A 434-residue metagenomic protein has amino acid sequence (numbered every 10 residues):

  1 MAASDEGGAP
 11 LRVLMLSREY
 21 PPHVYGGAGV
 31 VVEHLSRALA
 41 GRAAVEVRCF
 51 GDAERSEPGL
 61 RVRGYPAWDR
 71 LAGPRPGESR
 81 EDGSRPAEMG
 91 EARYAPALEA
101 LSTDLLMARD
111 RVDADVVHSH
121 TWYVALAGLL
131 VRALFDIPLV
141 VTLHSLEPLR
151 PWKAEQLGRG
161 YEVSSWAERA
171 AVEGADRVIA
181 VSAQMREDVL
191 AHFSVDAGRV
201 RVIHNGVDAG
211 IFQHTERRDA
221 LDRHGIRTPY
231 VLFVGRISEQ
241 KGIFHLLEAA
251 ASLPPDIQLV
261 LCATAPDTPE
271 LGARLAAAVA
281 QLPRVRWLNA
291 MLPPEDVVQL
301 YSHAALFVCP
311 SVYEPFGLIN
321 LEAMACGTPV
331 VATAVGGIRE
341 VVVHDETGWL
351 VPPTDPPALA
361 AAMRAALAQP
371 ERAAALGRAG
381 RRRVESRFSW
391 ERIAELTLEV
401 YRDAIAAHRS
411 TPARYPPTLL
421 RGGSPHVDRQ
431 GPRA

Functional and structural regions predicted by a protein language model:
P138-V140, L149-A170: Nucleotide-sugar donor phosphate/pyrophosphate-binding loop at the beta->alpha transition of glycosyltransferases
Q184, G206: Carbohydrate-associated surface elements
V207, Q258-A273, R286, A290: Glycosyltransferase donor-sugar binding loop
T228, G272-M291, E295: Nucleotide-activated donor-binding/catalytic signature segment of Leloir-type glycosyltransferases, i.e., the conserved
Q299-A304: Short alpha-helical donor nucleotide-sugar binding micro-motif in glycosyltransferases
V312: Aromatic "clamp/platform" in nucleotide-sugar-dependent glycosyltransferases that forms part of the donor/acceptor
P329-A332, V342: Short hydrophobic beta-strand element within catalytic cores of glycosyltransferases and related nucleotide-activated
H344-D345, W349-P356, A365-E371: Conserved acidic donor-binding segment of nucleotide-sugar-dependent glycosyltransferases
